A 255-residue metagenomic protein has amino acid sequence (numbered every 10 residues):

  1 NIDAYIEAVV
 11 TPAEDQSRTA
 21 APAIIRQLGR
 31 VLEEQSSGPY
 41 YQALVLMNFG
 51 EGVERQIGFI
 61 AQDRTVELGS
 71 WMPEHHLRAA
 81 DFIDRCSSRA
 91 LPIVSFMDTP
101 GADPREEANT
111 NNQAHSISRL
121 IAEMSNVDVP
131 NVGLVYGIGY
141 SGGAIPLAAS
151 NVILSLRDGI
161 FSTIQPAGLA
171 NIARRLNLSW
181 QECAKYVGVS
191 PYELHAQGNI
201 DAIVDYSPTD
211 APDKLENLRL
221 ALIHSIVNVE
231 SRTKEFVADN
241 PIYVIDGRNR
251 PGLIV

Functional and structural regions predicted by a protein language model:
N1-I57, A61-L68, E216-V255: Intrinsically disordered, low-complexity segments enriched in small/flexible residues
D3-E7, A21-I25, V45-L46, I83-R89 (+6 more regions): Broad hydrophobic/π-residue packing in well-ordered secondary structure
I6-A8, E14-T19, E54-I57, P92-F96 (+3 more regions): A broad, low-specificity signal for short, low-complexity segments enriched in glycine/proline and polar/charged
A43-S125, N131-L134, S141: Cleft-lining beta-strand/loop regions that shape enzyme active-site pockets
M97-V237: Conserved catalytic cores of soluble enzyme domains, especially glycine-rich substrate-binding beta-alpha loops
